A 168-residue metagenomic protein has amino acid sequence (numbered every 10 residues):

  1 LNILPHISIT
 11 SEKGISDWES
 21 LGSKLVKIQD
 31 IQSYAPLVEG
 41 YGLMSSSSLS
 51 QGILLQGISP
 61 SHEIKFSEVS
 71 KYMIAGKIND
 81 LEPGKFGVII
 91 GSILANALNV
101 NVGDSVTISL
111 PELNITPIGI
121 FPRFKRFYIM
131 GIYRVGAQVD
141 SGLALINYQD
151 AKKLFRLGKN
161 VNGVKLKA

Functional and structural regions predicted by a protein language model:
L1-G22: Membrane-interface junction motifs in transport/secretion proteins
I7-S11, L94-A95, N160-A168: A short beta-strand structural signal in non-transmembrane regions
E19, S23-L145, Q149-K159: A structural signal for hydrophobic secondary-structure junctions, strongest on transmembrane helix-loop-helix units
